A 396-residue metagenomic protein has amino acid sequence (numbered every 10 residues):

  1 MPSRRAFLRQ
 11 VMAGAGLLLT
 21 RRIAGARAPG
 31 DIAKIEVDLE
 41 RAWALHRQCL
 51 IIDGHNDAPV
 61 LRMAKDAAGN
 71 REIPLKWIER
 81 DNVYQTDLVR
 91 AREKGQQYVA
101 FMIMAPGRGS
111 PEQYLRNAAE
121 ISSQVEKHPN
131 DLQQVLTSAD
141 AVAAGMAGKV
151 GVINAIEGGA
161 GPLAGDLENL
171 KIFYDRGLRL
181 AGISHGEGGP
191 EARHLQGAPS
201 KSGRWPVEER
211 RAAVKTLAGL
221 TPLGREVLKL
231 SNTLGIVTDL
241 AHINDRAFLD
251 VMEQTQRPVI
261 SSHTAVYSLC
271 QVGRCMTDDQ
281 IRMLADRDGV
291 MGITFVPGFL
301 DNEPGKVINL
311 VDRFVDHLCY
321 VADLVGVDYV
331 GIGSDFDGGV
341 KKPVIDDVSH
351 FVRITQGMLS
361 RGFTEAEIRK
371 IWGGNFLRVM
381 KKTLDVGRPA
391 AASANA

Functional and structural regions predicted by a protein language model:
P2-A213, Q271-I332, F336-A396: N-terminal hydrophobic targeting/anchoring segments and the immediately downstream early-domain regions of hydrolases
I183, R193, S202-I281, G292-P297: Active-site core of metal-dependent hydrolases
